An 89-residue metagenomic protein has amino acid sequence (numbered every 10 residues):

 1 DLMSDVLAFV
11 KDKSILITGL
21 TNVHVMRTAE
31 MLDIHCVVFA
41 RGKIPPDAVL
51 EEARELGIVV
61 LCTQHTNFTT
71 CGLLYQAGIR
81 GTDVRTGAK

Functional and structural regions predicted by a protein language model:
D1-I15, G19-K89: Feature captures the catalytic cores and cofactor-binding loops of soluble hydro-lyases/lyases that act on carboxylate
